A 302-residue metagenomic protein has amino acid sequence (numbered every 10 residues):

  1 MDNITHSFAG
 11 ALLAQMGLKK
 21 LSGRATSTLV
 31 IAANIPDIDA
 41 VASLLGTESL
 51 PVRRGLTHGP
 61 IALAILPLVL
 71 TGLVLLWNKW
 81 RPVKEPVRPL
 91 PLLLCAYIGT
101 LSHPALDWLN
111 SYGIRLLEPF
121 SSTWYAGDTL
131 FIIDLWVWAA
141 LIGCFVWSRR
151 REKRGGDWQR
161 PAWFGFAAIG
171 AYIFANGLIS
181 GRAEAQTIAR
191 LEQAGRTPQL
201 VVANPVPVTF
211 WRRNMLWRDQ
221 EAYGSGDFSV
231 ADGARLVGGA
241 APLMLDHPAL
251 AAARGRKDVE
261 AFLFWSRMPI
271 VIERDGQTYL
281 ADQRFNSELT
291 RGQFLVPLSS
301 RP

Functional and structural regions predicted by a protein language model:
M1-R182, L191-L200, P205: N-terminal membrane-targeting hydrophobic helices
T187: Functional cleft and adjacent loop/helix regions within the main domain that mediate ligand binding or catalysis
T197-L200, P207-P302: Extracytosolic and intramembrane catalytic regions of membrane-associated proteins in envelope/secretory systems
